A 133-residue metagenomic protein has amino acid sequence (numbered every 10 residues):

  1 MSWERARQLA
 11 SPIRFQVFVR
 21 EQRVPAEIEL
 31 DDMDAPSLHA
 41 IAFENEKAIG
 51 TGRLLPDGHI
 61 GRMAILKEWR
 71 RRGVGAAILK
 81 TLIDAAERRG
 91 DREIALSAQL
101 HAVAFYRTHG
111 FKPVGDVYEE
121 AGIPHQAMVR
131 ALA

Functional and structural regions predicted by a protein language model:
M1-A10: A short beta-loop-alpha structural element at the N-terminal edge of CoA-dependent acyl/N-acetyltransferase catalytic
P12-N45: Active-site rim helix/loop that mediates acceptor-substrate recognition in acyltransferases
R14, Y106, F111: Conserved active-site tyrosine of GNAT-family acetyltransferases
I41, E46-A64: Conserved beta-strand in the GNAT
W69, G73-T81: Conserved acetyl-CoA pyrophosphate-binding loop and the N-cap/start of the following alpha-helix in GNAT-like
D84-Q99: Conserved GNAT acetyl-CoA-binding A-motif
S97, K112-A127: Conserved catalytic-core motifs of GNAT/GCN5-like acyltransferases
